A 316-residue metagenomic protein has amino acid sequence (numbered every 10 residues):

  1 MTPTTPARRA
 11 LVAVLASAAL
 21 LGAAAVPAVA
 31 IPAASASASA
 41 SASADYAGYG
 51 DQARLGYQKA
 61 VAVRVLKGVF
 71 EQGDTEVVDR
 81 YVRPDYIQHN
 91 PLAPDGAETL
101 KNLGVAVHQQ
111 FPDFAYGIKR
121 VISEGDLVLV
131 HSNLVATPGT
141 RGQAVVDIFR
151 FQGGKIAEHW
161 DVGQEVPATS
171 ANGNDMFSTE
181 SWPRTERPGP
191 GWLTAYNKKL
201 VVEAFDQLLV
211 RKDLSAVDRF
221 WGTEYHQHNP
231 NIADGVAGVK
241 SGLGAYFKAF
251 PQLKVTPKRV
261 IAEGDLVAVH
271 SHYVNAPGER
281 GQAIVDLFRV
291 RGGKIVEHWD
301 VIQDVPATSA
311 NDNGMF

Functional and structural regions predicted by a protein language model:
M1-A36: Secretory targeting and sorting signals
P27-F316: C-terminal and inter-domain tail/linker signature
